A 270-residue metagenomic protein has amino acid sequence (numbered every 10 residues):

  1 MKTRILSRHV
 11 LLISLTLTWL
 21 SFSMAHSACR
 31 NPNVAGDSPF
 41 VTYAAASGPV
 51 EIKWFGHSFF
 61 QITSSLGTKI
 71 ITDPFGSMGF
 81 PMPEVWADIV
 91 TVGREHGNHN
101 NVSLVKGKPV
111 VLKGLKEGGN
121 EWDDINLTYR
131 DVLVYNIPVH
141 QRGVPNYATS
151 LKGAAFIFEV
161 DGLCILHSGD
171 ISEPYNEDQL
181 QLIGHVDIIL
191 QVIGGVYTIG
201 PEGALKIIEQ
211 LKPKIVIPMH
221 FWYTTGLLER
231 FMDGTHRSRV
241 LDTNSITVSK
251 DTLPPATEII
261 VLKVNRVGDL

Functional and structural regions predicted by a protein language model:
M1-L6: N-terminal secretory signal peptides that target proteins for export/translocation
V10-S21: Bacterial N-terminal signal peptides
H26-V85, I89, K113-G184, N244-L270: Core dinuclear metal-dependent hydrolase active-site scaffold
A44, N101-V134, L205-F221, D233-L241: P-loop/Walker A phosphate-binding loop and immediately adjacent motor/lid segment at beta-alpha junctions
I71-P74, W86-G107, L112-G114, L166-G169 (+2 more regions): Active-site neighborhood of phospho(di)ester-bond hydrolases with catalytic His/Asp-centered motifs
F80, H99-N101, I199, G226: Glycine/Thr-rich phosphate-binding loops of Rossmann-like dinucleotide-binding domains
E173-N265: Cap/insert and terminal regions of metallo-dependent hydrolase folds
